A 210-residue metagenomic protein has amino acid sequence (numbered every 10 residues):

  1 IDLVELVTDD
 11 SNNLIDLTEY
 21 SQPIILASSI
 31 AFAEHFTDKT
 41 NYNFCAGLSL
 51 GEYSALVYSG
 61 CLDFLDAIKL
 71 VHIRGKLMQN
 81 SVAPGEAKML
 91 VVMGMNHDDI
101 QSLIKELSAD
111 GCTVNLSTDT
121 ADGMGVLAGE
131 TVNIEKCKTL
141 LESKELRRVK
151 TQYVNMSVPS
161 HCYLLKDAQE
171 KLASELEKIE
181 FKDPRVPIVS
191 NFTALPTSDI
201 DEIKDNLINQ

Functional and structural regions predicted by a protein language model:
I1-S102: FabD-like malonyl-/acyl-CoA
S59-Q210: Alpha/beta catalytic cores of group-transfer enzymes, especially the acyltransferase/condensing modules of polyketide
